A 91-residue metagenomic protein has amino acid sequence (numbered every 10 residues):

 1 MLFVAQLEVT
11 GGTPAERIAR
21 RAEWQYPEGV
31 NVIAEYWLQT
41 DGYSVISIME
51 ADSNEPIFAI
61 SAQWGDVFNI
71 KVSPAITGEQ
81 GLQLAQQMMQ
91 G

Functional and structural regions predicted by a protein language model:
M1-G91: Conserved, structured core segments of small domains
